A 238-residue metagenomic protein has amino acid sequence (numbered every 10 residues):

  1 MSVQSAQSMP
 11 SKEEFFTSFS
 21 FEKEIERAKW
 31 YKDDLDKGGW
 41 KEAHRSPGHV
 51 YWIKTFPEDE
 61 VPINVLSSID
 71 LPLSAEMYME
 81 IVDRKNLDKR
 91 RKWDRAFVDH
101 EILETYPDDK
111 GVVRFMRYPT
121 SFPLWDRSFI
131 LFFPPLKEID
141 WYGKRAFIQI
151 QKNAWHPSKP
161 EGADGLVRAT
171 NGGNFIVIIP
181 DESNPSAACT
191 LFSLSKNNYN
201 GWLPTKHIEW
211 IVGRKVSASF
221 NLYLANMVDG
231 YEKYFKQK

Functional and structural regions predicted by a protein language model:
S2-K238: Eukaryotic helix-grip
